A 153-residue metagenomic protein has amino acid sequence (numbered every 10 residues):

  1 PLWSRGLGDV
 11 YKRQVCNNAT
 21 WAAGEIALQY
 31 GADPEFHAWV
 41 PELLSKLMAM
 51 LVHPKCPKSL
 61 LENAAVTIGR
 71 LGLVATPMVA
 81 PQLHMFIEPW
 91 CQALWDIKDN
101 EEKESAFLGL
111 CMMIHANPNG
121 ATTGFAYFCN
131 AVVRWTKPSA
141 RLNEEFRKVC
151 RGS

Functional and structural regions predicted by a protein language model:
P1-Y11: Single conserved hydrophobic/aromatic residue that forms the stacking wall/gate of nucleotide- or nucleobase-binding
R5, D33-S45, V79-C91, K103 (+1 more regions): Core helices of alpha-solenoid repeat scaffolds
K12, K55-P57, K98-D99, S139: Short inter-helical turns and helix N-cap capping residues of alpha-solenoid HEAT/ARM repeat scaffolds
A19-Y30, M50-L51, A64-A75, W90-L94 (+3 more regions): Hydrophobic residues within the alpha-helices of tandem HEAT/HEAT-like
D96, N100-S105: Cytosolic transmitter module of two-component histidine kinases and hybrid His-Asp phosphorelay receptors
T136-S153: Eukaryotic acidic, Ser/Thr-rich intrinsically disordered low-complexity regions
